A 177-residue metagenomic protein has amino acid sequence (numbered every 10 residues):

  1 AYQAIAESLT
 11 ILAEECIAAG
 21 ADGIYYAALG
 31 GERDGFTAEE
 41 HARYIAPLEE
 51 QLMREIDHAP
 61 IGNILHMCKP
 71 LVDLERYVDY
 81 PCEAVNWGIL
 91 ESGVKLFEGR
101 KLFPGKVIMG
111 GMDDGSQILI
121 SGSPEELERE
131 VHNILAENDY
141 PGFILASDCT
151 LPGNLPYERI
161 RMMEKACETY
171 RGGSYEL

Functional and structural regions predicted by a protein language model:
A1-L177: Active-site loop segments of alpha/beta catalytic cores
